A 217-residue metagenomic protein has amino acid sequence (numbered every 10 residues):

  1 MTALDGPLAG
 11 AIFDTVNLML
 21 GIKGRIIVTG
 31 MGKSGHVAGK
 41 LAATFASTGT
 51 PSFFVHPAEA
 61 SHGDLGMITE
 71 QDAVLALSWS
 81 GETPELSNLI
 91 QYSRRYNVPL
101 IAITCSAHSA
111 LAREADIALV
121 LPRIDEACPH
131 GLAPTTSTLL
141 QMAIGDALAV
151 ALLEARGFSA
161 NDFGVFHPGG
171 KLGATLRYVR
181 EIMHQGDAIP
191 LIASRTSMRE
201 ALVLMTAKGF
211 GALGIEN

Functional and structural regions predicted by a protein language model:
M1-A3, A73-S78, D187-I189: Short, basic, glycine/proline-bearing loop/turn elements
M1-L20: An N-terminal, well-structured beta->alpha segment
G10-F13, F158-F163, E216: Flexible, glycine/charged-enriched surface loops at secondary-structure junctions
A11-T15, A60-D64, E200-A201: Short acidic active-site motifs
L18-L20, L65-I68, I182: Glycine-rich helix-loop-beta junction characteristic of Rossmann-like nucleotide cofactor-binding loops
R25-M31, G35-A143, A147-L152: Glycine-rich phosphate-binding loops that contact phosphosugars or nucleotide phosphates
R113, A127, E154-H184: Internal, active-site/partner-interface "lid" segment
A174-F210, E216: Bateman/CBS regulatory modules and CBS-like beta-alpha motifs in cytosolic regions of diverse proteins
